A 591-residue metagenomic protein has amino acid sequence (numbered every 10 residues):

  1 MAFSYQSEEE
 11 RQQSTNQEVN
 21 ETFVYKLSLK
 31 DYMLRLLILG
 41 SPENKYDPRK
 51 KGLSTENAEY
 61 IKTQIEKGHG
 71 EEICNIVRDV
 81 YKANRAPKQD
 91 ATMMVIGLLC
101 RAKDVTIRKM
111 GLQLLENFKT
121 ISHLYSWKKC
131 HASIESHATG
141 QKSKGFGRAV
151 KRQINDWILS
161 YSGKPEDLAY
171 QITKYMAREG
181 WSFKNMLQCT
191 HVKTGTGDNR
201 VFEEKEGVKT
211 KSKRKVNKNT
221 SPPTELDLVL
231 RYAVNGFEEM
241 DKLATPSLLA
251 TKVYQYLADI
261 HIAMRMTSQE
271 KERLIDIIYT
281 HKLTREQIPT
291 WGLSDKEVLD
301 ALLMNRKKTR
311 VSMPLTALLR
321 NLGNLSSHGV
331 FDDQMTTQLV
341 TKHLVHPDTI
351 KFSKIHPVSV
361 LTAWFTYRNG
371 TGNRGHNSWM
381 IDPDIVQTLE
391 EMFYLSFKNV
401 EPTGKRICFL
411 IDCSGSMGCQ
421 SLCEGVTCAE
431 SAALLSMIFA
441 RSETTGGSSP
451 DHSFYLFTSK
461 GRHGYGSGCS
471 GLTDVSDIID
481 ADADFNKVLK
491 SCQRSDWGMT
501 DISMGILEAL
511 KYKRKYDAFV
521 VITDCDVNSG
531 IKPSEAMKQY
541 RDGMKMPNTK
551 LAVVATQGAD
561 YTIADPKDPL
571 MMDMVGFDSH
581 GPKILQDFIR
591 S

Functional and structural regions predicted by a protein language model:
M1-T427, R441-S591: Long lumenal/extracellular ectodomains of secretory and single-pass membrane proteins
